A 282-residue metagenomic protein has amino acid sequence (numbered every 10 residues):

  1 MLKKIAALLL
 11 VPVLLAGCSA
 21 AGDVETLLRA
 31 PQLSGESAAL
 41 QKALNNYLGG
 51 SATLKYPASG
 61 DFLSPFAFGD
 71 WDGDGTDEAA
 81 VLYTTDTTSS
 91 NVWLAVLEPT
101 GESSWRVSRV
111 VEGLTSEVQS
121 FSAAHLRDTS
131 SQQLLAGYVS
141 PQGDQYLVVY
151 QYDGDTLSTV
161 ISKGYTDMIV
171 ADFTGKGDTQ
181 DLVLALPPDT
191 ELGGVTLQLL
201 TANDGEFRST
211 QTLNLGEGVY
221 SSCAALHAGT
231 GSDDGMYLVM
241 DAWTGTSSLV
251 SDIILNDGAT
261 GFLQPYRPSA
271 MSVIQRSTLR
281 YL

Functional and structural regions predicted by a protein language model:
M1-L9: Positively charged n-region of N-terminal signal peptides that target proteins for export
L10-L15: Hydrophobic core
C18-L282: Beta-propeller-forming repeat regions
